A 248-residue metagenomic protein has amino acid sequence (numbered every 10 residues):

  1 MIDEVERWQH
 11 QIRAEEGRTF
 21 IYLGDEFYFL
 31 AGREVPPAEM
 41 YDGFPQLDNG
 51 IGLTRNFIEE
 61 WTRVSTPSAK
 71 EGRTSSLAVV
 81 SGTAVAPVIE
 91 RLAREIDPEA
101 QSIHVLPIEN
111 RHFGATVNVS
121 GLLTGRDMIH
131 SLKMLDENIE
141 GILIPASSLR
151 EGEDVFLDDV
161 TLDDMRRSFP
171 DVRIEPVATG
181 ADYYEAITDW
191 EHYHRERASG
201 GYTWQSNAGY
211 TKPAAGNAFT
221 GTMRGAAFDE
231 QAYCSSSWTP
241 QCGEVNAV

Functional and structural regions predicted by a protein language model:
M1-V248: Auxiliary Fe-S-binding modules of radical SAM enzymes
